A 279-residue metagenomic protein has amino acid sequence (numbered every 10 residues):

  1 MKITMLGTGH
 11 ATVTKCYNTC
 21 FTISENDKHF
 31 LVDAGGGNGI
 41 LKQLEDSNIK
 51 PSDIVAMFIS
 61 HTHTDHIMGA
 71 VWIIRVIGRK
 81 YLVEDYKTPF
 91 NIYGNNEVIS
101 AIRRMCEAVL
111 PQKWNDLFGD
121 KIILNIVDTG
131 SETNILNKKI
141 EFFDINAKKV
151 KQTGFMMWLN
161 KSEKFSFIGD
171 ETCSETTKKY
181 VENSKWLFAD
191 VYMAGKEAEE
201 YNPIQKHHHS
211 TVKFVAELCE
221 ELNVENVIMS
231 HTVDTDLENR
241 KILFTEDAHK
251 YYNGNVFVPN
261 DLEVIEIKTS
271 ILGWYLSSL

Functional and structural regions predicted by a protein language model:
M1-S47, K151-G169, W186: Conserved beta-strand hairpin/beta-sheet module of binuclear metal-dependent hydrolase folds, prominently
I3, D33, L44, H61 (+8 more regions): Divalent metal-coordination and catalytic microenvironments
A11, T64, I92, V98-I99 (+1 more regions): Short histidine/acidic/glycine/proline-rich micro-motifs that form metal- and phosphate-coordinating active-site loops
V13-K15, I126-K196: Active-site-proximal loop/helix segment associated with metal-binding centers of metalloenzymes
L31-G35, I54-D65, N95, F165-G169 (+3 more regions): Active-site neighborhood of phospho(di)ester-bond hydrolases with catalytic His/Asp-centered motifs
N38-N91: Active-site metal-binding motif and surrounding structural segment of the metallo-beta-lactamase
Y86-K151, D261: Metallo-beta-lactamase
T172-L262: Cap/insert and terminal regions of metallo-dependent hydrolase folds
